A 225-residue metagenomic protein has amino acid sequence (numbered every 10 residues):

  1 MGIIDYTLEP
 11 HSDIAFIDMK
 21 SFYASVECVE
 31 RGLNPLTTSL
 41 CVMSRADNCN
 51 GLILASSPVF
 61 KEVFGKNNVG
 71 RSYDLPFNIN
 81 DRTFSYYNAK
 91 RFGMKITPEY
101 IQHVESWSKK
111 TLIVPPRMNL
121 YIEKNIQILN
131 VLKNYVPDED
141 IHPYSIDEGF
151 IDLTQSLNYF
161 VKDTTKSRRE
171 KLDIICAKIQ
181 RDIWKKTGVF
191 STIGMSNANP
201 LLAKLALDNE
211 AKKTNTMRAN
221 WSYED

Functional and structural regions predicted by a protein language model:
M1-D225: Gly/Gly-Pro- and Ser/Thr-rich, intrinsically disordered tail segments characteristic of DNA damage-repair and tolerance
